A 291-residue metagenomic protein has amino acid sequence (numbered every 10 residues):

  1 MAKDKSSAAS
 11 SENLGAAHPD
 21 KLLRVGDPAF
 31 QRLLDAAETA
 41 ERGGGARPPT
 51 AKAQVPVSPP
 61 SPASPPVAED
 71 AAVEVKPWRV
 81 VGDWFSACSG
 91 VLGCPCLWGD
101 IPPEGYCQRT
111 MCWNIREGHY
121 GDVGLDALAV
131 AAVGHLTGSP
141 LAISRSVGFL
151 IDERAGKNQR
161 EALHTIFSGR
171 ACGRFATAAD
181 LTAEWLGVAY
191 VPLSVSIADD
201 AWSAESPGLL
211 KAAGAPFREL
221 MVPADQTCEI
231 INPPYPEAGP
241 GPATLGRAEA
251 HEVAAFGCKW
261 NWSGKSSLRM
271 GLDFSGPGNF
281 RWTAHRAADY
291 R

Functional and structural regions predicted by a protein language model:
M1-T39, R47-K52: N-terminal acidic, proline/glycine-rich, low-complexity intrinsically disordered segments
A2, L23, A29, L33 (+5 more regions): Intrinsically disordered, low-complexity regulatory segments in tyrosine-phosphorylation signaling proteins
S6-S11, S58-S64: Serine residues within intrinsically disordered or low-complexity segments
D20-F30, A68-P77, T110-C112, A132-H135 (+1 more regions): Surface-exposed peri-terminal alpha-helical interaction modules
P48-P62: Long, low-complexity intrinsically disordered regions
A71-Y120: N-terminal ordered "arm"
R109-A131, A248-A250: Short, positively charged
A127-R291: Internal, well-folded beta-alpha domain core
